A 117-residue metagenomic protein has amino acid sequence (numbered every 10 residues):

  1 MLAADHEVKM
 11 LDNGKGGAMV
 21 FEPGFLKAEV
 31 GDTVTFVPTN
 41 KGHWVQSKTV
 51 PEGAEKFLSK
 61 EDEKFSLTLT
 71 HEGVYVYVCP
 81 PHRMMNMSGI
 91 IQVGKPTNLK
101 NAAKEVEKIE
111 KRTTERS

Functional and structural regions predicted by a protein language model:
M1-G14, M84-S117: Extracytoplasmic/periplasmic copper-protein system
A4-D5, E22-V45, K64-H71, Y75-V78: Beta-strand cores of secreted/periplasmic/IMS beta-sandwich domains, seen most often in copper-related folds
G17-M19: Short glycine-/Asp-/Thr-/Trp-enriched loop segments that recur within the blades of beta-propeller repeat domains
K48-G53: Change "in extracellular beta-sheet-rich domains … of secreted and cell-surface proteins" to "in beta-sheet-rich domains
A54-E55, I90: Gly/Gly-Pro-rich "capping" loops immediately C-terminal to redox-active cysteine motifs in periplasmic/lumenal
E55-E61: Short beta-strand segments within Ig-like beta-sandwich modules, predominantly Fibronectin type-III
D62-K64, S88: Short, solvent-exposed beta-strand edge segments and adjacent coil->beta transition regions
P80-H82: Beta-strand-rich extracellular modules
